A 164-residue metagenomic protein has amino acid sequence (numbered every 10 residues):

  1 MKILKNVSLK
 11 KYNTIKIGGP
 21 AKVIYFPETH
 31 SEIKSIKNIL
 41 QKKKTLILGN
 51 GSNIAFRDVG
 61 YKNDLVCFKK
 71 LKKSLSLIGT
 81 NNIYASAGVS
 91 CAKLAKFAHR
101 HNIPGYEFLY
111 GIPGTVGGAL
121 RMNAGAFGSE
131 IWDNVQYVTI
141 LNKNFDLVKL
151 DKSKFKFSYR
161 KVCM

Functional and structural regions predicted by a protein language model:
M1-V116: Anion-binding (especially nucleotide phosphate/pyrophosphate-binding) glycine-rich loop and adjoining beta-alpha core
F108-L109, G118-M164: FAD-binding subdomain of flavoenzyme oxidoreductases
